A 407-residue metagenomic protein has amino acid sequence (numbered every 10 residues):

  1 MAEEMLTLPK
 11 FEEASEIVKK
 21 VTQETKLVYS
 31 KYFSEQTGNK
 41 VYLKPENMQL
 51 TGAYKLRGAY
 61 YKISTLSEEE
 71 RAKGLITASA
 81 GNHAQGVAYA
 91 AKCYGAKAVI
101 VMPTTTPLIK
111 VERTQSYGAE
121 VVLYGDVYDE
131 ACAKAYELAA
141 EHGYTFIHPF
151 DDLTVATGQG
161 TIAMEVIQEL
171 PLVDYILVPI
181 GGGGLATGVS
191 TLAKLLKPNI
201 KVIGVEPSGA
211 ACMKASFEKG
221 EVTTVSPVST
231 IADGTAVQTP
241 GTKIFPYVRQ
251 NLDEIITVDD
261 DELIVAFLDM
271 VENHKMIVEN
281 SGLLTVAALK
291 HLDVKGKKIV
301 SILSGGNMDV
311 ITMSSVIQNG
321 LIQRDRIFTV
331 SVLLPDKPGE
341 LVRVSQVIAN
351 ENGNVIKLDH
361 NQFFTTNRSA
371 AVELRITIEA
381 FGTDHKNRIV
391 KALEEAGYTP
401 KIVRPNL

Functional and structural regions predicted by a protein language model:
M1-L407: PLP-dependent amino-acid enzyme catalytic core
